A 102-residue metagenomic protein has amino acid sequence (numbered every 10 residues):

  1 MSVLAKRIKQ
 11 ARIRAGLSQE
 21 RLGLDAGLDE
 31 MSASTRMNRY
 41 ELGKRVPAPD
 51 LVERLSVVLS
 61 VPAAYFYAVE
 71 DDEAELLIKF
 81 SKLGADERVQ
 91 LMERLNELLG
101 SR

Functional and structural regions predicted by a protein language model:
M1-R14: A short, Lys/Arg-rich alpha-helix, primarily the initiator
G16-R39, R54: Short alpha-helical DNA-recognition segment
A26, E41, L51, Y67-E70: DNA major-groove recognition helix of helix-turn-helix
K44, A48-Y65: DNA major-groove recognition helix of helix-turn-helix/homeodomain DNA-binding modules
E70-R102: Interfacial/linker helices and their anchor residues that mediate assembly or domain coupling
